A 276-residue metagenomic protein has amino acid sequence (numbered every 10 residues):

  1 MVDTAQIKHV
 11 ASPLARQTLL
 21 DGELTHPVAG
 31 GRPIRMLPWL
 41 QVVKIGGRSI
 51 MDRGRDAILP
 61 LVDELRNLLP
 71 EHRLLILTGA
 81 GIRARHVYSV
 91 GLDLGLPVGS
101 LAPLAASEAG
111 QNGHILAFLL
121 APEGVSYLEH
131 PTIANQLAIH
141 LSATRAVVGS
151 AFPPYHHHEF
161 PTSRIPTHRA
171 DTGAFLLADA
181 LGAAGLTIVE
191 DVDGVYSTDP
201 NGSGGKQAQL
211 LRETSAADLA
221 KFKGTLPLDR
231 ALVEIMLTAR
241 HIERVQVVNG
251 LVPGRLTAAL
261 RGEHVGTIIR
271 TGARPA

Functional and structural regions predicted by a protein language model:
V2-A276: C-terminal catalytic "cap/lid" subdomain
